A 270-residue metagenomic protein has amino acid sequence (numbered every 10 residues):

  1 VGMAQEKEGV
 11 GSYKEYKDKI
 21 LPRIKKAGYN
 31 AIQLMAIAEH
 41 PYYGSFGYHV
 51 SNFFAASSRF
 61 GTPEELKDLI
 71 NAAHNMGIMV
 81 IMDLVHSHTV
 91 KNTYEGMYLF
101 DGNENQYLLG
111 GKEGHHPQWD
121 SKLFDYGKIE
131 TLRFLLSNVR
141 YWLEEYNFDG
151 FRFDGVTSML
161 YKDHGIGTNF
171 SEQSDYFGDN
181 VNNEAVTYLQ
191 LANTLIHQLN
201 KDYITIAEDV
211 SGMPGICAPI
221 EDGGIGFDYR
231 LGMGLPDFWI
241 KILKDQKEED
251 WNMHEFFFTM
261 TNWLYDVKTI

Functional and structural regions predicted by a protein language model:
V1-G2, I270: Active-site-proximal beta-strand elements of phosphoester/diester hydrolases
G2-N180: Substrate-binding/active-site clefts of carbohydrate-active enzymes
N147-D149, H164-I270: Conserved alpha/beta catalytic core and glycan-binding cleft of carbohydrate-active enzymes
